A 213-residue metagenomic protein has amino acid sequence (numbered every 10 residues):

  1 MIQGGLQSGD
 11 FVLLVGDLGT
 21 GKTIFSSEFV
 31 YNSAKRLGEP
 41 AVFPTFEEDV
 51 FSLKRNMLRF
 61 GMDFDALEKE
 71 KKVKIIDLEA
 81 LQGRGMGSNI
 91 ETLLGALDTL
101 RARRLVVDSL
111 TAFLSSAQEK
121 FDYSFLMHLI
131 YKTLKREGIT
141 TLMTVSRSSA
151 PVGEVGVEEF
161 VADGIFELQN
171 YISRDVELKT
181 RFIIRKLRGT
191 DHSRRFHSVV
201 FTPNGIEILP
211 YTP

Functional and structural regions predicted by a protein language model:
M1-G5: Pre-Walker A adenine-sensing motif
S8, T23, E47-F51, G83 (+6 more regions): Amphipathic alpha-helical transducer elements in NTP-driven molecular machines
D10-L13, D17-Q82: Conserved P-loop
D17-G19, T45-D49, K71, A80 (+4 more regions): Short, ordered loop/turn segments at secondary-structure junctions
P40, K72, R101-R104, R136-T144: Loop/turn-to-beta-strand initiation segments
L78-R136: Phosphate-binding/switch loop-helix module in NTP-utilizing enzymes
T140-N204: Phosphate-binding/switch region of NTP-binding enzymes
I206-I208: C-terminal regulatory/interaction module of P-loop NTP-utilizing enzymes
